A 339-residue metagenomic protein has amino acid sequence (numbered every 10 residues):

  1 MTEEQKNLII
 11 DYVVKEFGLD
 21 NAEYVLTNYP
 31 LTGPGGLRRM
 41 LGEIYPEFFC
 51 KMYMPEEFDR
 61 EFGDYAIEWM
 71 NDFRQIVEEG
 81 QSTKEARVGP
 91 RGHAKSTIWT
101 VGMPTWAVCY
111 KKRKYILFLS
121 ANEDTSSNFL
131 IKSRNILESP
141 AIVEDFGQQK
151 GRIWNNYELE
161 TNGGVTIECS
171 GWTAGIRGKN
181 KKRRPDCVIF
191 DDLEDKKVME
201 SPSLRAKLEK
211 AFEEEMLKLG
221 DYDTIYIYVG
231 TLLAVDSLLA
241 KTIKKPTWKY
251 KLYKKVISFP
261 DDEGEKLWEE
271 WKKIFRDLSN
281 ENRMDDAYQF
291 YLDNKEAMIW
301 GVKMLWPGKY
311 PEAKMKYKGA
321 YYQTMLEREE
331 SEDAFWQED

Functional and structural regions predicted by a protein language model:
M1-S82: N-terminal accessory segments
E61-A66, K95-S96, T100, L208: Phosphate/oxyanion-binding active-site loops and adjacent basic polyanion-contact surfaces
S82-V101: Walker A/P-loop
K84-A86, Y115-L117, C187, I225: Residue-level preference for the first positions of well-ordered beta-strands
T100-Y110: Walker A/P-loop NTP-binding motif
L119-G175: Conserved nucleotide-state-sensing and coupling region of NTP-binding domains
Y157-F212: Conserved RecA-like ASCE ATPase "motif II neighborhood" in helicase/translocase motors
M199-D339: Non-catalytic, compositionally simple segments
